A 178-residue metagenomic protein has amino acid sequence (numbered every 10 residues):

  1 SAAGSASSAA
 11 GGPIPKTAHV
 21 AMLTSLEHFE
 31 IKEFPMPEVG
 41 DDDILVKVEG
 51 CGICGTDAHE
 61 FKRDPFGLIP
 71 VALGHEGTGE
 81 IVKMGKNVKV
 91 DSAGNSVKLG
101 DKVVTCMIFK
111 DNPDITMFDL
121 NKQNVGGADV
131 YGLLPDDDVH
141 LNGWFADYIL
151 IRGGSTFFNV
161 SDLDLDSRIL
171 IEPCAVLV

Functional and structural regions predicted by a protein language model:
S1-T78, D147-I149: Short N-terminal strand-loop motif that marks the start of NAD(P)H/FAD-dependent oxidoreductase cofactor-binding domains
L26, V82-V88, G153-S155: Short loop segments at secondary-structure junctions
P35-C51, D64-D114, V160-L163: Glycine-rich beta-strand-centered segment in the early N-terminal region that forms part of a ligand/cofactor-binding
E60, K86, A175: Short, glycine/acidic-enriched loop or turn micro-motifs at the edges of active sites
F109-V178: NAD(P)H dinucleotide-binding glycine-rich loop of Rossmann-like/cofactor-binding domains, especially the beta1-alpha1
